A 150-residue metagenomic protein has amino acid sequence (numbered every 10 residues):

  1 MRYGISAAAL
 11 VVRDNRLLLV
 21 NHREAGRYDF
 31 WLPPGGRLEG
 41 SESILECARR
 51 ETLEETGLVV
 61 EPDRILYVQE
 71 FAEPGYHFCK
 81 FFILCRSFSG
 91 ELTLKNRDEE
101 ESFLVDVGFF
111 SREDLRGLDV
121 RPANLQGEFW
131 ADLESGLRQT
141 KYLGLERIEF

Functional and structural regions predicted by a protein language model:
M1-L18, R37: Conserved N-terminal beta-strand and adjoining loop/helix that marks the start of the Nudix/MutT-like hydrolase domain
M1-Y3, D29, H77-C79: Residue-level preference for beta-strand/loop junctions
V12, P33, F110: A conserved hydrophobic position in a structured secondary element of the catalytic/binding core that shapes
R16-E54: Conserved Nudix-box catalytic region and its N-terminal flanking loop in Nudix hydrolases and closely related
D29-L32, F103-D106, F129: A short, polar/proline- and glycine-enriched secondary-structure boundary/capping micro-motif
L38-E61, F71-N124, I148-F150: Unchanged
D63-Y67: Conserved S-adenosyl-L-methionine
G127-F150: Charged phosphate-binding loop/patch that engages nucleotide di/tri-phosphates or the phosphate backbone of nucleic
